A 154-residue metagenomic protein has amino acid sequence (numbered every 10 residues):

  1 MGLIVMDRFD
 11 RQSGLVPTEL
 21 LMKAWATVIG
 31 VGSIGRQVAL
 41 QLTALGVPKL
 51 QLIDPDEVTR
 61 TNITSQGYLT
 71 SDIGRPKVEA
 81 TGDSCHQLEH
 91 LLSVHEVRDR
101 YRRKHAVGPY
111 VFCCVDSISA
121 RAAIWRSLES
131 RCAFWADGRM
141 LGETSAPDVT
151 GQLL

Functional and structural regions predicted by a protein language model:
M1-L154: Adenine nucleotide-associated cytosolic modules
